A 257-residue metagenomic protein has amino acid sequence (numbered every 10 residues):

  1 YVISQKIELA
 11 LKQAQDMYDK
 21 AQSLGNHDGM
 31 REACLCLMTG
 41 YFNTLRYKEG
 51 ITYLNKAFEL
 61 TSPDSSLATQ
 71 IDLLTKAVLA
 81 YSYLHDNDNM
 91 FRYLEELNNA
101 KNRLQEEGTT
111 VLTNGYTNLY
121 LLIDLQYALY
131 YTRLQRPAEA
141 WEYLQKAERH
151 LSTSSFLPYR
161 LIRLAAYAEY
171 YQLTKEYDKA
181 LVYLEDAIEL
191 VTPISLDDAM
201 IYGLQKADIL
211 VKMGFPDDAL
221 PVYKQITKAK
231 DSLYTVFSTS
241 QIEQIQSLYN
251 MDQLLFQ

Functional and structural regions predicted by a protein language model:
Q15-Q22, N55-S62, E95-T109, Q145-S152 (+2 more regions): Amphipathic alpha-helical segments of tetratricopeptide repeats
G25, S65, G108, G115 (+3 more regions): Structural signature of alpha-solenoid helical repeat scaffolds
W141, D178-L181, E185-E189, P193-Q257: Hydrophobic positions within repeat-based interaction scaffolds
